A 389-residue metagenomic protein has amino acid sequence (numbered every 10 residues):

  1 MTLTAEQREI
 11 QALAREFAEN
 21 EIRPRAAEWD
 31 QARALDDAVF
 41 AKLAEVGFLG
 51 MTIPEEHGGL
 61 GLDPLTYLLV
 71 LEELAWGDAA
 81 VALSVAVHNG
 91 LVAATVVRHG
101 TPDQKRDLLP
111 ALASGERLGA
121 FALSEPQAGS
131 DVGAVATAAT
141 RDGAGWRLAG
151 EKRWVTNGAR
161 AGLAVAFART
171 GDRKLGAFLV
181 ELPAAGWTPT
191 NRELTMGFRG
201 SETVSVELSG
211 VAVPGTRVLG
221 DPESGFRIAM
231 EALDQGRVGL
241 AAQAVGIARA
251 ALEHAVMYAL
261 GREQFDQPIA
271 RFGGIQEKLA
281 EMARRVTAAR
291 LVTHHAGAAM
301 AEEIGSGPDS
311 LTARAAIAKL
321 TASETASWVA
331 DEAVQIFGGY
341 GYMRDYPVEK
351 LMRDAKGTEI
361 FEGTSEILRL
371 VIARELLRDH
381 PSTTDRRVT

Functional and structural regions predicted by a protein language model:
M1-G77, S84-V87, H99-Q104, A111 (+3 more regions): Alpha-helical interface subdomain recognition
L62-D63, D131-G133, N157-G162, R199-S201 (+1 more regions): Short glycine/proline-enriched turns and hinge-like loops at secondary-structure junctions
A79, A128, R153-A159, F198 (+2 more regions): Glycine-rich phosphate/pyrophosphate-binding beta-alpha loops
G115-L123: A short, Trp-centered hydrophobic/proline-enriched beta-strand micro-motif
D131-A149, D345-P347: Cytochrome P450 C-terminal beta-domain/meander region
A134, P183-P214: Flexible, small-/acidic-enriched active-site or ligand-binding loops
A136, A149-P189: A short core secondary-structure module
V206-E231: A short, charged helix-loop
